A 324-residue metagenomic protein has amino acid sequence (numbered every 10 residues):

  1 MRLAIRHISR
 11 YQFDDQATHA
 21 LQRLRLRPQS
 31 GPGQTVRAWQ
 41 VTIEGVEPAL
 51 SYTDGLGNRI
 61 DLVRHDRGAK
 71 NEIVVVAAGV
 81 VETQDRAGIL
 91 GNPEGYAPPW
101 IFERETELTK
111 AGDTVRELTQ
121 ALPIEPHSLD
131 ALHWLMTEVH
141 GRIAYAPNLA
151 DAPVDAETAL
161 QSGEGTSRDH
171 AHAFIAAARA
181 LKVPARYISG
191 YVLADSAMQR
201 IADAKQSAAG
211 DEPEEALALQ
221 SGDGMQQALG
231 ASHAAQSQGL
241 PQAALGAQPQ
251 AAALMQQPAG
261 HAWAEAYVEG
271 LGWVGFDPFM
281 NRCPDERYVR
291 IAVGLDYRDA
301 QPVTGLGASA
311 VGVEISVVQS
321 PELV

Functional and structural regions predicted by a protein language model:
M1-E117, A218-L245: Linear, non-domain "peripheral" regions
Q12, Q16, R23-R25, I101 (+9 more regions): Residue-level preference for alpha-helix termini and adjacent loops
T18, Q22, G31, E105-E107 (+5 more regions): Short capping/connector residues at structural and topological boundaries
L24-L26, V41-I43, A77, T119 (+4 more regions): Generic structural hydrophobic/aromatic packing signal, biased to beta-strands
N71, P302-V324: A short, charged
V81-D85, L90-G165, L181, Q206-G210 (+7 more regions): Secondary-structure boundary elements
T137, D169-G312: Hydrophobic/aromatic-rich core segments of domains that either
